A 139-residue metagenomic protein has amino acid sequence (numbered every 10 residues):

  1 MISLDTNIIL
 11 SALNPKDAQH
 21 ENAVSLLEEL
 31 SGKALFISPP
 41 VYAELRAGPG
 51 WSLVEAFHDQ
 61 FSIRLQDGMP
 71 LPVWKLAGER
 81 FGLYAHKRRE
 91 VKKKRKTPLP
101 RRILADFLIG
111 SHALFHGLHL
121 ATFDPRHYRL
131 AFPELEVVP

Functional and structural regions predicted by a protein language model:
M1-I37, E44-Q60, R64: Short, well-structured N-terminal submotif of metal-dependent ribonuclease cores
I8, V41, D124-R126: Short, flexible active-site-adjacent loop segments at beta-strand->alpha-helix junctions, enriched in small/polar
L10, S111, R129: A cross-family signal for key residues in well-ordered alpha-helices that form functional helical elements
V24, R64-R126: Active-site neighborhoods of divalent-metal-dependent phosphate/nucleic-acid chemistry enzymes
P40, P49, M69-P72: Short beta->alpha linker loops
E44-L45, L76, L130-A131: Phosphate- and divalent-cation-binding pockets in alpha/beta enzyme and binding domains that engage nucleotide-derived
S52-A56, Y84-A85, V137-P139: Short, hinge-like loop/turn segments at secondary-structure boundaries
R126-P139: C-terminal/domain-terminus segments
